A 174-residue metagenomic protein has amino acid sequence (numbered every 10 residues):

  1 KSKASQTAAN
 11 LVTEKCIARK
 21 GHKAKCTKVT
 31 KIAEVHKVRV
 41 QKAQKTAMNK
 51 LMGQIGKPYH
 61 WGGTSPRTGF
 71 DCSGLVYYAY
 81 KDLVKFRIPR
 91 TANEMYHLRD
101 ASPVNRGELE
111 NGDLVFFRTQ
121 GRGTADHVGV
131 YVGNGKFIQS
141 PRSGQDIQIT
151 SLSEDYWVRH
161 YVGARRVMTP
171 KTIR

Functional and structural regions predicted by a protein language model:
K1-K3, K15, P103-V104, D126 (+1 more regions): Aromatic- and glycine-rich peptidoglycan recognition patches
K1-P58, V167-R174: Intrinsically disordered, low-complexity, Pro/Ser/Thr/Asn/Gly/Ala-rich spacer/linker segments adjacent to signal
K45, N49-G53, G74-Y78, E110 (+1 more regions): Solvent-exposed, polar/charged alpha-helical surfaces in well-ordered, non-transmembrane soluble domains, broadly
G53, K81-D82, V130: Solvent-exposed polar/charged
K57-N111: Catalytic cysteine-centered active-site loop
